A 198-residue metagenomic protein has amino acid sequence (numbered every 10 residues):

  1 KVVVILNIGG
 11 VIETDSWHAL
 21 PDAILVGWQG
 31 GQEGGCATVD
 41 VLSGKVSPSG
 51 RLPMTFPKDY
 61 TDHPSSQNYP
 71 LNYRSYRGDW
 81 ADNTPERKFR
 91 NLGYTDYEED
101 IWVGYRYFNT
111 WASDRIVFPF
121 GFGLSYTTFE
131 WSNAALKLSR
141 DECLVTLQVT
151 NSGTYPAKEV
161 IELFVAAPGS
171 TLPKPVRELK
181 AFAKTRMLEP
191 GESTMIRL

Functional and structural regions predicted by a protein language model:
I5-K158, F164-A166, P190: Secreted, periplasmic, or luminal enzymes acting at the cell surface/secretory milieu
T171-L198: Intrinsically disordered, low-complexity Pro/Gly/Ser/Thr-rich segments with frequent PxxP/GP/PP motifs and embedded
